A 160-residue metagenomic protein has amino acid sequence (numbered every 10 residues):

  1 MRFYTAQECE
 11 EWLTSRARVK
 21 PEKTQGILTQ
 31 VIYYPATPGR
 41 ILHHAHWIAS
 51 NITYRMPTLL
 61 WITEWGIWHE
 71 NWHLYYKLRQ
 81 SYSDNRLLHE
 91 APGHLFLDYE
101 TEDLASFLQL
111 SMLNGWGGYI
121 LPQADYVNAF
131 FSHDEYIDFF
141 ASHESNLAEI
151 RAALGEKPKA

Functional and structural regions predicted by a protein language model:
M1-A160: Structured alpha/beta or helical-core interaction and ligand-binding surfaces enriched in interleaved
